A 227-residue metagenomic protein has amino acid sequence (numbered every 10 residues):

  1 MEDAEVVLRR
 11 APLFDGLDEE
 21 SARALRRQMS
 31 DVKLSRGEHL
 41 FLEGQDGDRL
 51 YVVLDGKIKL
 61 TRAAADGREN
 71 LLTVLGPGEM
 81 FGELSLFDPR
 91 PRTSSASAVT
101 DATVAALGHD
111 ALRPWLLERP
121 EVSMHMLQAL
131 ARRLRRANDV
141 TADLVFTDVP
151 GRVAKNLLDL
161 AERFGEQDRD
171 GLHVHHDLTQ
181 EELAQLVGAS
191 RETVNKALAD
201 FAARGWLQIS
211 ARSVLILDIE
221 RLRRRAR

Functional and structural regions predicted by a protein language model:
M1-R36, S85-L86: Cyclic nucleotide-binding regulatory module and flanking cytosolic helices
M1-V6, E19-A22, L84, P91 (+9 more regions): Long cytosolic regulatory regions associated with cyclic-nucleotide signaling
L13, E38-D101: Cyclic nucleotide-binding regulatory domains
G16, L50, V74, A106 (+2 more regions): Short aromatic/basic micro-patch
A22, L112-R113, L222: A generic structural signal for short hydrophobic patches within well-formed alpha-helices
R26, S30, Q128-A131, R135 (+1 more regions): Amphipathic, well-packed alpha-helical segments that form the structural scaffold of globular domains
T73-R135: Cyclic-nucleotide recognition modules
V149, N156-R227: Phosphate-/nucleic-acid-contacting segments
